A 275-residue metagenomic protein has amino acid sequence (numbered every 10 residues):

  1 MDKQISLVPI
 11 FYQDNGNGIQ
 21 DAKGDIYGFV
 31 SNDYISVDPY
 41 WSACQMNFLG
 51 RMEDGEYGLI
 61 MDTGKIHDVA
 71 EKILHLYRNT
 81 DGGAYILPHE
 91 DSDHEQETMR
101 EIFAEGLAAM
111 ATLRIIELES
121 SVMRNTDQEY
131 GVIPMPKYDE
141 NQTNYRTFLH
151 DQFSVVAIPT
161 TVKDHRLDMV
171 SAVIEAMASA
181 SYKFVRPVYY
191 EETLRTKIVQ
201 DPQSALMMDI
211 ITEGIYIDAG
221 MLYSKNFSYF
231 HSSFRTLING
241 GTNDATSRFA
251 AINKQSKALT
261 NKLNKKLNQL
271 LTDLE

Functional and structural regions predicted by a protein language model:
M1-D2, V30-D54, H150-P159, V173: Periplasmic solute-binding protein
D2-D14, D38-D93: Glycine-centered hinge/linker elements that transmit conformational signals in sensory and ligand-binding systems
D14-I26: Acidic, glycine-anchored loop motifs typical of Ca2+
N79-E90, M110-A111, E129-I133, K183-Y189: Acidic/polar loop patches that form or flank catalytic/metal-binding clefts of enzymes that bind anionic ligands
H94-A111: Short helices/loops that flank or line small-molecule/ion binding pockets
L113-L118: Beta->alpha turn/N-cap motifs
M123-L194: Extracytoplasmic/periplasmic substrate-recognition and gating elements
T160-S171, S181-E275: Conserved C-terminal helix/tail region of periplasmic/extracytoplasmic solute-binding proteins
